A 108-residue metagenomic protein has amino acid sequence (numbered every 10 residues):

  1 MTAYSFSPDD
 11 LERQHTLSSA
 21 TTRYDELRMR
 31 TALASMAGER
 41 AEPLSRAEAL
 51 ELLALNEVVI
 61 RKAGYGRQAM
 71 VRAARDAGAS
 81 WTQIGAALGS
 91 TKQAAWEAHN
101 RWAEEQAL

Functional and structural regions predicted by a protein language model:
M1-L44: General nucleic-acid-binding
A3-Y4, R46-R67: Short, Lys/Arg-enriched anionic-surface-contact patches
T16, T21-R23, L55, I60 (+3 more regions): Helix-centric, low-specificity signal for extended rod-like, repetitive segments
Y65, G78-A79: A generic alpha-helix surface/boundary motif
A74-D76: Short amphipathic helical patch at the helix-1/turn junction of helix-turn-helix
S80-L108: Short, Lys/Arg-rich amphipathic alpha-helical interaction segments that bind nucleic acids or acidic protein surfaces
